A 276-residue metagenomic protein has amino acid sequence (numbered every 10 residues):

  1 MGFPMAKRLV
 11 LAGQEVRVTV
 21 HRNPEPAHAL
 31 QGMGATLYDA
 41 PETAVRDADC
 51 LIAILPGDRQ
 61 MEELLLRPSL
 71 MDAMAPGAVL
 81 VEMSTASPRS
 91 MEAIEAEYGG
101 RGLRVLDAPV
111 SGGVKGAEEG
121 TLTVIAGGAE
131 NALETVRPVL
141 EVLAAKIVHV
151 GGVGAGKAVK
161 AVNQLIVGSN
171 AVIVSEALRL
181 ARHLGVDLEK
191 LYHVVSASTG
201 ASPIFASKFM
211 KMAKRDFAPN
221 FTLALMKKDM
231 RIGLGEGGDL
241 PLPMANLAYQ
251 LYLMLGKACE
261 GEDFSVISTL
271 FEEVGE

Functional and structural regions predicted by a protein language model:
M1-A53, A78, S84, V114: NAD(P)+-binding Rossmann beta1-loop-alpha1 motif at the extreme N-terminus of oxidoreductases
R22-N23, G57, A129: Residues in the short beta-alpha loop(s) of Rossmann-like NAD(P)-binding domains
P41-V105: Rossmann-fold NAD(P) dinucleotide-binding segment
T85-L165: Rossmann-fold dinucleotide-binding core
E119-G127, V148, G152-L184, H193-S207 (+1 more regions): Active-site-proximal catalytic alpha-helix in oxidoreductases
A201-F264: Interdomain hinge/lid region at the active-site interface of Rossmann-like NAD(P)-dependent oxidoreductases
